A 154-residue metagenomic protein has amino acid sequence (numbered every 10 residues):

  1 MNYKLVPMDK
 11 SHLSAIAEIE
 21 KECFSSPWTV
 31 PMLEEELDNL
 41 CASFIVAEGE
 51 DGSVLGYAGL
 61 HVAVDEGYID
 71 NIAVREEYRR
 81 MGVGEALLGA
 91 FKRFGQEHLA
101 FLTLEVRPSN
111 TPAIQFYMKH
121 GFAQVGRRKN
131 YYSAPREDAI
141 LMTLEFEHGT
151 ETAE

Functional and structural regions predicted by a protein language model:
Y3, P7-E77, L88-F94, E145-A153: Acetyl-CoA-dependent GNAT
I19, E97, K119-H120: Structural motif
R75, R79, R107-S109, A134: Residue-level recognition of the GNAT/N-acetyltransferase active site
G82: Conserved G/P- and acidic residue-centered "switch" motifs that form tight phosphate/ATP-binding loops in soluble
E85: Residues forming the Rossmann-fold NAD(P)(H) cofactor-binding site
L88, S109-A113, N130-P135: Short glycine/proline-centered loop/turn elements that form peptide/ligand docking sites
G95-E105: Conserved GNAT acetyl-CoA-binding A-motif
T103-E105, M118, A123-I140: Conserved catalytic-core motifs of GNAT/GCN5-like acyltransferases
